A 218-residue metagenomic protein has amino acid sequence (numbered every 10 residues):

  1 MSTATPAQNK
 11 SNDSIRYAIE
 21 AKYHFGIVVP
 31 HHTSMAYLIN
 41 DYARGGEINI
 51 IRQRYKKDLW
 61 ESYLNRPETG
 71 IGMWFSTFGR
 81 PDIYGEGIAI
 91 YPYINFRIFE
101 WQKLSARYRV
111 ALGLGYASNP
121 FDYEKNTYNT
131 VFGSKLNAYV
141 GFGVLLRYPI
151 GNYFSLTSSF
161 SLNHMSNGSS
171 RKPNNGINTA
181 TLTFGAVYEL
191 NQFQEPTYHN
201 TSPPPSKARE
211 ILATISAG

Functional and structural regions predicted by a protein language model:
Q8-Y55, N191-G218: Short glycine/proline- and aromatic-enriched beta-strand/turn motifs that initiate or cap beta-hairpins
I15, N40-G46, N65, Y84-I90 (+4 more regions): Residues that define the transmembrane beta-barrel architecture of outer-membrane proteins
I19-Y23, T69-I71, Y108-L112, V144 (+2 more regions): Membrane-embedded beta-strand positions of outer-membrane beta-barrel proteins
Y23-V29, R52-R54, M73-G79, L112-P120 (+3 more regions): Transmembrane beta-strands of outer-membrane beta-barrel pores
T33-A36, F78-P81, N126-F132, N167-N174: Extracellular loop and loop/strand-boundary signature of outer-membrane beta-barrel proteins
R52-R54, F96-I98, L146-Y148, Y188-L190: Residue-level signature of outer-membrane beta-barrel architecture
K57-W60, Q102-A106, I150-L156, Q192-E195: Repeated loop/turn-to-beta-strand initiation elements of outer-membrane beta-barrel proteins
R66-Y116: Gram-negative (and chloroplast) outer-membrane scaffold detector with strong preference for beta-barrel transmembrane
